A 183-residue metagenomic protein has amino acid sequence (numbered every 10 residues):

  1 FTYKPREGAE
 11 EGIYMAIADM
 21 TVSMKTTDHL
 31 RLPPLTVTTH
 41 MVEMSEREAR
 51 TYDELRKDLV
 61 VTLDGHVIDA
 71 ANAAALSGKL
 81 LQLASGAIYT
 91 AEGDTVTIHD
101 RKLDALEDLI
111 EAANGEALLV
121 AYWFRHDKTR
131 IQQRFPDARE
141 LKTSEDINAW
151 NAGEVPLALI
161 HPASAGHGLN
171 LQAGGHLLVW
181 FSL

Functional and structural regions predicted by a protein language model:
F1-G115: Inter-lobe coupling linker of SF2 helicases/translocases
E43-E46, Y122, P162: Conserved residues at beta->alpha junctions
A87, R125, S164: Short, glycine/serine-rich, charged loops/turns that create anion-binding and catalytic segments at active sites
A117-F124: Conserved RecA-like ASCE P-loop NTPase motor core of nucleic-acid helicases/translocases
K128, D137-L183: Conserved RecA-like P-loop NTPase helicase motor core
